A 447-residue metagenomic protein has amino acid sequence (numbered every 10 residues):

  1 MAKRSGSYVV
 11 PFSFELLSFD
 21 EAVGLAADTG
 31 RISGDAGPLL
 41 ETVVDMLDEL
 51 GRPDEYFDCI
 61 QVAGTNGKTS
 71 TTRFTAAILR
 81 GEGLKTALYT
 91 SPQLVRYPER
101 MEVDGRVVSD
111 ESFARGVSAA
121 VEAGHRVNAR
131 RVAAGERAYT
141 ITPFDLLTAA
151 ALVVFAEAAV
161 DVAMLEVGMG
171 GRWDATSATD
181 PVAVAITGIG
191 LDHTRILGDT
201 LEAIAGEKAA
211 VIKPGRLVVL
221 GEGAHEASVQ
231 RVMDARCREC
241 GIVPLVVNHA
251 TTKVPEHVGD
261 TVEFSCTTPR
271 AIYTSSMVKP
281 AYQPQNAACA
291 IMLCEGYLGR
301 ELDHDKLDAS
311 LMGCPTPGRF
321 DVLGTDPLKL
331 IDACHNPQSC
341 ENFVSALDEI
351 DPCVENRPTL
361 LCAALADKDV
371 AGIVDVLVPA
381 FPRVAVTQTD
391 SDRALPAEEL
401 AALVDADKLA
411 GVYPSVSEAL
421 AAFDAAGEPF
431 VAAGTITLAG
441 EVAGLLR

Functional and structural regions predicted by a protein language model:
M1-G64, T71-L84, L88-Y89, A129-A138: Short functional linear segments
L40, D45-D48, P53-E55, G81-T179 (+3 more regions): ATP-dependent carboxylate-amine ligase catalytic core
T75, G171-V182, A443-L446: Short Gly/Thr/Asp-enriched flexible loops that form oxyanion-binding sites at enzyme active sites
T75-R80, F155, L377, V404 (+1 more regions): Hydrophobic alpha-helical packing residues
Y89-P92, L220-G223, R236-H257, S276-A281 (+6 more regions): Beta-strand->loop->alpha-helix junctions that form or flank phosphate-binding loops in nucleotide-handling enzymes
V127-A134, A159-E166, P181-T274, A287-D305: Acidic, Mg2+-coordinating active-site environments of NTP-dependent enzymes
V162-L165, D174-A185, I189-H193, A203 (+1 more regions): Nucleotide phosphate-binding/pyrophosphate-handling subdomain across enzymes that bind or process nucleotide phosphates
G223-L245, T261, L328-L330, A371-V431: C-terminal helical cap/extension that packs against the catalytic core of soluble nucleotide-cofactor enzymes
